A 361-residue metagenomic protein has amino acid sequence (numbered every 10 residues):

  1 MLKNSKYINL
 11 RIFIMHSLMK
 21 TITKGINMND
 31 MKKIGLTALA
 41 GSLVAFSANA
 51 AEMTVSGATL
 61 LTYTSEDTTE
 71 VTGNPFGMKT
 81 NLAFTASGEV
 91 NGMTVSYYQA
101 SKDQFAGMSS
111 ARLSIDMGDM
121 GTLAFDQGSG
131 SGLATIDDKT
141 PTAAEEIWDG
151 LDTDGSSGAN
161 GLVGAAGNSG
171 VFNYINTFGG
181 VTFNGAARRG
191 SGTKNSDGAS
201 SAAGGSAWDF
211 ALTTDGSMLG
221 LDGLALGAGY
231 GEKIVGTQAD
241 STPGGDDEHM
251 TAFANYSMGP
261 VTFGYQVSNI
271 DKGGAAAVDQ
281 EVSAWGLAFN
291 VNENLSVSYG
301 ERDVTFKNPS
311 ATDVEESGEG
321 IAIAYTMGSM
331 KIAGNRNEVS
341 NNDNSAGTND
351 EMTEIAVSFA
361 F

Functional and structural regions predicted by a protein language model:
L2-F361: Outer-membrane beta-barrel proteins
